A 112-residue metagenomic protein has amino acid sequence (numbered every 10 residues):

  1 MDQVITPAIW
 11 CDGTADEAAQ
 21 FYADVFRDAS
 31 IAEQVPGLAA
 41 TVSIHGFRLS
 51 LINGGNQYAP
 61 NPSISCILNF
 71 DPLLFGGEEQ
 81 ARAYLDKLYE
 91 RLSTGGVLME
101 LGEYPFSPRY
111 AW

Functional and structural regions predicted by a protein language model:
M1-Q20, V25-V35, E100: N-terminal beta-strand motif that seeds the catalytic metal site of vicinal oxygen chelate
D2-Q3, S30-Q34, S43, I52-G54 (+2 more regions): Vicinal oxygen chelate
I9-W10, C66-L73: Short, well-ordered beta-strand elements within core beta-sheets of diverse protein domains
A39: Catalytic-histidine neighborhood of serine endopeptidases, predominantly the chymotrypsin-like S1/PA family
F47-L49: Well-ordered beta-strand scaffold positions
N61-S63: Zn2+-dependent peptidoglycan hydrolase active-site motif and core
